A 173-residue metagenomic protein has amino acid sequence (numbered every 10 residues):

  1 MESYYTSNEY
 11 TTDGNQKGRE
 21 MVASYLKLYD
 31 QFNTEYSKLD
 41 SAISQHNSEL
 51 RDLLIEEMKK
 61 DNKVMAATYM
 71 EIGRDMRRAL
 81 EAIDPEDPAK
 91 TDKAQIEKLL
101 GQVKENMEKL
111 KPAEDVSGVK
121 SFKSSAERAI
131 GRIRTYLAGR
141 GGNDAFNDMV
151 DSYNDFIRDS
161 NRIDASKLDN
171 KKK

Functional and structural regions predicted by a protein language model:
M1-Q16: N-terminal Sec/ER secretory leader and immediately downstream segment of secreted/extracellular precursors
E2-Y5, G73-D84, K123, E127-G141: Regular secondary-structure segments
Y5-E9, S44-I55, A165-L168: Structured alpha-helical bundle/scaffold domains in large eukaryotic membrane-trafficking regulators
T11, F32, L39, I43 (+4 more regions): Residue-level detector of solvent-exposed, low-hydrophobicity positions
G18-K123: Extended amphipathic alpha-helical interaction segments
K98-K173: A cross-kingdom marker for long, charged
